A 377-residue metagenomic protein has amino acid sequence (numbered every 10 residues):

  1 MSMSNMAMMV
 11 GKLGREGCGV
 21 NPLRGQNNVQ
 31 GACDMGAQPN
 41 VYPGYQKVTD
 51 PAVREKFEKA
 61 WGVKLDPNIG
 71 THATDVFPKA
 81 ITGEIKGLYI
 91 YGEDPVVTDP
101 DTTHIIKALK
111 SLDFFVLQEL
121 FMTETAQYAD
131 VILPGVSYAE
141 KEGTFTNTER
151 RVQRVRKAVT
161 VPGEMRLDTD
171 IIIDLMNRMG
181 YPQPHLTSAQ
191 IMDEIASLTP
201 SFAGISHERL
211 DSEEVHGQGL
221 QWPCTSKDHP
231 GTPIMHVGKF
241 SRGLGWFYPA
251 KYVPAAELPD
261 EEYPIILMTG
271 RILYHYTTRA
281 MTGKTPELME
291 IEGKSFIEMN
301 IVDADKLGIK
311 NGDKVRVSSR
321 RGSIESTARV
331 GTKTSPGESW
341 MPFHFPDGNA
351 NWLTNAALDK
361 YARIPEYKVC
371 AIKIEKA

Functional and structural regions predicted by a protein language model:
M1-K141, L175, M179-Y181, W222-T225 (+2 more regions): Catalytic alpha/large subunits of respiratory electron-transfer oxidoreductases, centered on bis-MGD molybdoenzymes
M9, G17, A73-A80, T103-I105 (+7 more regions): Generic recognition of flexible, low-complexity loop/linker segments
A32-C33, S188-E287: Long, low-complexity segments enriched in small/aliphatic residues
N68, T98-D101, Q127, G143-T144 (+6 more regions): Extended hydrophobic-aromatic, low-complexity segments
M122-A126, A139-T146, G322-E325, S335-P336 (+1 more regions): Short gly/pro/ser/thr-enriched loop/turn and capping motifs at secondary-structure boundaries
L133-V136, E140, R150-P162, K284: Short beta-alpha connecting loops at secondary-structure transitions that line or flank enzyme active sites
V161-L220, C224, E262, T285-E298 (+1 more regions): Long, contiguous, secondary-structure-rich segments that constitute the structural scaffold of globular domains
